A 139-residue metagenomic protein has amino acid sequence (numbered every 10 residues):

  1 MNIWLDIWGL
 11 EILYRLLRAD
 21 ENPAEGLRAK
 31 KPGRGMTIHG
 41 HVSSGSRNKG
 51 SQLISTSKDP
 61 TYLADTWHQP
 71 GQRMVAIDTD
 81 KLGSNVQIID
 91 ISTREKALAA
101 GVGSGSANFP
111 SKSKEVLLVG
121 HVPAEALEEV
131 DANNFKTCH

Functional and structural regions predicted by a protein language model:
M1-H139: NAD-dependent ADP-ribosyltransferases
